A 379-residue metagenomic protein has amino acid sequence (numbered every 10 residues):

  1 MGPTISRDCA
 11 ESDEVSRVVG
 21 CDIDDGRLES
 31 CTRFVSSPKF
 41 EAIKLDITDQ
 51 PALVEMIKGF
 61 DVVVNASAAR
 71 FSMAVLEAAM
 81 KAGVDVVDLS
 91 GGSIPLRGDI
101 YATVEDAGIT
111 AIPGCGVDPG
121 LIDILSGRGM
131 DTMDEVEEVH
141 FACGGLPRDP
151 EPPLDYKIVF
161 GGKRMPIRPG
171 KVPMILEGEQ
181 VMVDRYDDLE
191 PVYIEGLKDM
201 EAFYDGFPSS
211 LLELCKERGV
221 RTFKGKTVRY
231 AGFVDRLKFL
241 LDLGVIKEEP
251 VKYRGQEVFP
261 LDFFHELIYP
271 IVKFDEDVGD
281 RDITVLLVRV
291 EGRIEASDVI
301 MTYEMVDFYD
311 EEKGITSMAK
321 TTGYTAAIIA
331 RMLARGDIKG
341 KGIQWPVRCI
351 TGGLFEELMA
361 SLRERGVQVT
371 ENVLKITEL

Functional and structural regions predicted by a protein language model:
G2-P3: N-terminal Rossmann-fold NAD(P) dinucleotide-binding loop
I23-R27: Helix N-cap at the beta1-alpha1 junction of Rossmann-like dinucleotide-binding domains, i.e., the first residues
V35-D49: Rossmann-fold cofactor-recognition segment
D46-G59: Conserved Rossmann-fold cofactor-binding substructure of NAD(P)-dependent oxidoreductases
P51, V62-A79, S93-P95: Beta-loop-alpha module in the N-terminal Rossmann-like domain of NAD(P)-dependent dehydrogenases, especially those
I57-A66, V86-D88: N-terminal Rossmann-like NAD(P) cofactor-binding module of classical short-chain dehydrogenase/reductase
S90-P113: Rossmann-fold NAD(P)-binding glycine/threonine-rich loop
T132-L379: C-terminal catalytic/substrate-binding lobe primarily of soluble NAD(P)-dependent oxidoreductases
